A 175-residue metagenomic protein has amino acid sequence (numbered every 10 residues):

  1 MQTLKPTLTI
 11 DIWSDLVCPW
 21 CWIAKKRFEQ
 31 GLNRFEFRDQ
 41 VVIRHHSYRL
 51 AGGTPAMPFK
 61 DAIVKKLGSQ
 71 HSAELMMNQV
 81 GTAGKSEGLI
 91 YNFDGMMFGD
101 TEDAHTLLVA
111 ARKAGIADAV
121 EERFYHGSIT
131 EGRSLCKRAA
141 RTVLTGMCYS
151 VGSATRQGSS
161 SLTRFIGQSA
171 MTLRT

Functional and structural regions predicted by a protein language model:
T3-V41, H45, L108-T175: C-terminal cap of thioredoxin/glutaredoxin-like
K26-E131: Structural alpha/beta surface segment adjacent to cysteine/selenocysteine redox centers across thiol/disulfide enzymes
